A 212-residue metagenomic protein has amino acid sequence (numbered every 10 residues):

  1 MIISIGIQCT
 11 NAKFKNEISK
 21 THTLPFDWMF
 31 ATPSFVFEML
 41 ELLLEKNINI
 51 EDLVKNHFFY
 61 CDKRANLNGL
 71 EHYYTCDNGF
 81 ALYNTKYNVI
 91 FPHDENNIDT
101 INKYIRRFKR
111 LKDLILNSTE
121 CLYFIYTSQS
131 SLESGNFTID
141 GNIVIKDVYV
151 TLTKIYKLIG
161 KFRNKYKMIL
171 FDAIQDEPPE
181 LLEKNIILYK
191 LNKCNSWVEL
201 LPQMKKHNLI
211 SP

Functional and structural regions predicted by a protein language model:
M1-P212: Extracellular glycan-modifying ectodomains
